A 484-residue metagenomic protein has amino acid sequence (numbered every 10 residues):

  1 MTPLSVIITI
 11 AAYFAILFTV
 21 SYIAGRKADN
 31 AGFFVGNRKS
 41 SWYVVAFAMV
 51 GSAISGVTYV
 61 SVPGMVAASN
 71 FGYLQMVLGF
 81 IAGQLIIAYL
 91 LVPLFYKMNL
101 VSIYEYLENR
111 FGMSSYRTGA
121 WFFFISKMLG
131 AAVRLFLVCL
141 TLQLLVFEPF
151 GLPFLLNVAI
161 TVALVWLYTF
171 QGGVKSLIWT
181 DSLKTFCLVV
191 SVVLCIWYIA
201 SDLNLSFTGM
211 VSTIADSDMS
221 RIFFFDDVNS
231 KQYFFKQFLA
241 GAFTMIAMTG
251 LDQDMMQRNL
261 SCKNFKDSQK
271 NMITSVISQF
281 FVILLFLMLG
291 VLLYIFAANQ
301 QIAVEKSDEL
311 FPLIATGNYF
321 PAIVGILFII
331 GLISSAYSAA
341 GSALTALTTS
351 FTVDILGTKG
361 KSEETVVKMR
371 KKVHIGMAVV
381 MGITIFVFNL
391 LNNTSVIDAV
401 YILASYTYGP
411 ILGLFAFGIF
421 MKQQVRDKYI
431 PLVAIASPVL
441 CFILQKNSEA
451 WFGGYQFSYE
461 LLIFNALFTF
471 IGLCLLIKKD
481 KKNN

Functional and structural regions predicted by a protein language model:
M1-N484: Membrane-embedded helix-loop-helix hairpins and adjacent transmembrane boundary segments in multi-pass transporters
